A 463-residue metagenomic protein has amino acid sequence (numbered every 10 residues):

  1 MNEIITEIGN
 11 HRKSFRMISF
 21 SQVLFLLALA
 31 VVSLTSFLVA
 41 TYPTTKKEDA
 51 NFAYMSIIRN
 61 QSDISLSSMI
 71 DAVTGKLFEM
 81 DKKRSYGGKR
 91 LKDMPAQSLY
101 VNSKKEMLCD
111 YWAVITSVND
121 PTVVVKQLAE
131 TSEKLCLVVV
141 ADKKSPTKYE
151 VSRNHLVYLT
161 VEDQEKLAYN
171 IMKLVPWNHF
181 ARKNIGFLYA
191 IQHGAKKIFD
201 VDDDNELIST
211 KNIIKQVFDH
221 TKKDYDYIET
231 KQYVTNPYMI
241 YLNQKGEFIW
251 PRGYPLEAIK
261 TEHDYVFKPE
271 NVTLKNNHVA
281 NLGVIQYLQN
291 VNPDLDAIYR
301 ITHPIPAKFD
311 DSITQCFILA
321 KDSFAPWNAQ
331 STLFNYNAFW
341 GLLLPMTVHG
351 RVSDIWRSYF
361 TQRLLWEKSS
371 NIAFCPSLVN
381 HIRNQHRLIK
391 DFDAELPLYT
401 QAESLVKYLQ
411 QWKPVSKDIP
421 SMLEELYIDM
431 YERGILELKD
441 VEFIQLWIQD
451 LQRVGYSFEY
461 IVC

Functional and structural regions predicted by a protein language model:
N2-L66: N-terminal signal-anchor transmembrane helix specifying type II single-pass membrane topology of secretory-pathway
G75-R84, K89, Q127-I171: Acidic donor-binding segment of Leloir-type glycosyltransferases
M94-N102, I115-L135, T147: Short, well-formed alpha-helical segments that are part of the catalytic scaffolds of diverse glycosyltransferases
S145-A195, S209-K223: Active-site-proximal specificity loops/subdomain of glycosyltransferases
D163-N170, L207-M346: Conserved catalytic core of nucleotide-sugar-dependent glycosyltransferases
I198: Short aromatic/hydrophobic "clamp" motif used to bind/position activated sugar donors
P326, T332, H349-S370: A short, conserved alpha-helix in the catalytic core of glycosyltransferases
N337-V348, S370-F392: Active-site donor/metal-binding and catalytic loop motifs of nucleotide-sugar-dependent glycosylation enzymes
